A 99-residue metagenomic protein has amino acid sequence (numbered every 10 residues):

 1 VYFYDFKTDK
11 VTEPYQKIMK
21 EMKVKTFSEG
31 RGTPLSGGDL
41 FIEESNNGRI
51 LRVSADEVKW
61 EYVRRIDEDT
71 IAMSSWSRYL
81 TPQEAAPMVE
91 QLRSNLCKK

Functional and structural regions predicted by a protein language model:
V1-K99: Histidine-/acidic-rich catalytic cores in large beta-rich domains
